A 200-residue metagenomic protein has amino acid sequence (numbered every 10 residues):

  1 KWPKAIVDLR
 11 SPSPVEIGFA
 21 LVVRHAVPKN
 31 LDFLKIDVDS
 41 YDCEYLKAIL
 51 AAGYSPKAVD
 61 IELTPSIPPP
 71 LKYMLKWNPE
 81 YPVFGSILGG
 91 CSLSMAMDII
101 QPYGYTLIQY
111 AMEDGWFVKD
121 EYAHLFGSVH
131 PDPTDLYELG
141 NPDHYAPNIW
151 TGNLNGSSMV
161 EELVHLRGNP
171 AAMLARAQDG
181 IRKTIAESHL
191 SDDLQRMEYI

Functional and structural regions predicted by a protein language model:
K1-C43: S-adenosyl-L-methionine
P3-V7, V59-D60, I108: Hydrophobic/aromatic beta-strand patches that form the interior of the parallel beta-sheet core in alpha/beta enzyme
A20-H25, P70-I200: Rossmann-like AdoMet/SAM-dependent catalytic core
F33, A58-D60, D114-W116: Conserved hydrophobic/aromatic beta-strand scaffold that supports enzyme active sites
K35-D37, D60-E62, Y110: Short, conserved beta-strand edge motifs with alternating hydrophobic and charged residues
I36, Y41-A52, P102-Y105: Generic detector of contiguous secondary-structure segments
E44-P82: A short alpha/beta connector and helix-capping loop motif
